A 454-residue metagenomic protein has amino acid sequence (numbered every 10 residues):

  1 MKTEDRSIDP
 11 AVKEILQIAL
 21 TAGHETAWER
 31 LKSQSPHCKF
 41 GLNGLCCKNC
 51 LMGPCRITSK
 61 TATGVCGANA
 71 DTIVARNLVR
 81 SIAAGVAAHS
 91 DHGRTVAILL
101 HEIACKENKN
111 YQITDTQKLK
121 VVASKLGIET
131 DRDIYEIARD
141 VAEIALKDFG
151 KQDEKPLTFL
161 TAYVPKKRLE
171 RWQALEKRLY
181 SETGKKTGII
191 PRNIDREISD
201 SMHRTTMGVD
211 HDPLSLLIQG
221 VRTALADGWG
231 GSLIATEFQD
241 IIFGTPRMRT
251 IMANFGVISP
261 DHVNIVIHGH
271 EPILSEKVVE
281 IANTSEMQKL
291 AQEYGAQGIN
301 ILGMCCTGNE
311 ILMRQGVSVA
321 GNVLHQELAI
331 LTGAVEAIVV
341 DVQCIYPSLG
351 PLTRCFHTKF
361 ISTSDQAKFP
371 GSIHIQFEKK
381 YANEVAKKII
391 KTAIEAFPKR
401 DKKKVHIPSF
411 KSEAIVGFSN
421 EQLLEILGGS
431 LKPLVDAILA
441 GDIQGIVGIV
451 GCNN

Functional and structural regions predicted by a protein language model:
M1-N454: Metallocofactor- and cofactor-centric catalytic cores in central/energy metabolism, strongly enriched
